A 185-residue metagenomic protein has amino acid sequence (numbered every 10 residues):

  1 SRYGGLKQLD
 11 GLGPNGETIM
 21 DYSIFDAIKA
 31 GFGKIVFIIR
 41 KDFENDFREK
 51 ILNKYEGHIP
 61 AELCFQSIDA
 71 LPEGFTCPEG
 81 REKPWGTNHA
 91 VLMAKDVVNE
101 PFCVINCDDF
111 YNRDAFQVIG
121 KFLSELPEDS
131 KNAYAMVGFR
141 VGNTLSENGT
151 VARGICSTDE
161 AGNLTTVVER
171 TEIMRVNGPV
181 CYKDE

Functional and structural regions predicted by a protein language model:
S1-L52, I59-A61: N-terminal glycine-rich phosphate-binding loop and ensuing alpha1 helix
L6-G13, C77-R81, V151: Short glycine-enriched, charge-decorated loop/helix-capping segments at active-site entrances that position
M20, A94, D108, R140: Residue-level signal for inorganic ion chemistry
F37, L63, V104, M136-V137: Structural beta-sheet core signal
D46-H58, F116-E125: Short, electropositive alpha-helical surface patch
Y55-P101: Short phosphate-binding loop-to-helix
E100-F110: Short beta-strand-to-loop acidic/aromatic patch adjacent to the donor-nucleotide binding site
R113-E185: Conserved core of the sugar-phosphate nucleotidyltransferase
